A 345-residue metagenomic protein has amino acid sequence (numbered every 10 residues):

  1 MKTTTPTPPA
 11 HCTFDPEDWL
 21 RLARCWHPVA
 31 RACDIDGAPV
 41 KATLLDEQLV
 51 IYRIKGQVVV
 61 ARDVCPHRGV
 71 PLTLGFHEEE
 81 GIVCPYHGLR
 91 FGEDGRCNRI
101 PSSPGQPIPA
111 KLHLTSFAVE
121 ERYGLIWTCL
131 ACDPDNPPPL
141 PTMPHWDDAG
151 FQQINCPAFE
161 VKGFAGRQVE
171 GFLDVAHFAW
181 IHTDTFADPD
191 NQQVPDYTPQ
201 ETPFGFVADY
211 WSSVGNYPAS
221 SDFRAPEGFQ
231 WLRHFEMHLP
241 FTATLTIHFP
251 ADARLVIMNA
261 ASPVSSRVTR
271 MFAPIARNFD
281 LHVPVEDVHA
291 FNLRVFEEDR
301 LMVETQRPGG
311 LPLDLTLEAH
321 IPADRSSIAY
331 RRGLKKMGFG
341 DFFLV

Functional and structural regions predicted by a protein language model:
K2-D18, P28-Q153: Rieske [2Fe-2S] iron-sulfur-binding domain
D18-L22, A273-I275: Short, positively charged
R21, K111, F291, V295: Soluble or luminal CAZymes and related metallo-dependent hydrolases
A23, H113, E120-R122, L255 (+1 more regions): A short, structural micro-pattern
C25-T43, S103-T115, T183-N191, S220-E227 (+1 more regions): Short, solvent-exposed secondary-structure boundary motifs
W26-H27, V40, L49, F117 (+6 more regions): A broad, low-specificity signal marking well-ordered, structured residues that form hydrophobic/aromatic
P134-V345: C-terminal catalytic domain of Rieske-type non-heme iron oxygenases
